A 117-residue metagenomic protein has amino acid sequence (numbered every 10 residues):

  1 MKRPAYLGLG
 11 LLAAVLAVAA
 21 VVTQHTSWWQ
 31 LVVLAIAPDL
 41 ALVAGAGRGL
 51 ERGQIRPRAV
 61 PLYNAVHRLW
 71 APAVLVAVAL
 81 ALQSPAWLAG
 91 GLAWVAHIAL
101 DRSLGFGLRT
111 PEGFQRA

Functional and structural regions predicted by a protein language model:
M1-A117: N-terminal membrane-targeting hydrophobic helices
